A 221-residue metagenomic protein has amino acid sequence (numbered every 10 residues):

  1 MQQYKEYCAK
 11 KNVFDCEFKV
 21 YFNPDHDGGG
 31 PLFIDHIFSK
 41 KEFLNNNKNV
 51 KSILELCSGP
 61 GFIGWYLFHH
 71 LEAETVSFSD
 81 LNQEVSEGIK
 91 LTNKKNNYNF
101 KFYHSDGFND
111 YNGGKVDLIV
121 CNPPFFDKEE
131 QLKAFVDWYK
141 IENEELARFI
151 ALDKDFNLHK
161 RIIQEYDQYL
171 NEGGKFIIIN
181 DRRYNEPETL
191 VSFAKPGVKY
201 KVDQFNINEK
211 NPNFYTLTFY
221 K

Functional and structural regions predicted by a protein language model:
Q2-H70, P212-Y215: SAM-dependent Rossmann-like transferase core, predominantly class I methyltransferases with a strong bias toward
Y21-N23, Y103-S105, D110, D203-F205: Conserved beta-strand termini and adjacent loop/short-helix elements that scaffold enzyme active sites in alpha/beta
F22, D80, N180: Short glycine-centered, acidic/aromatic-flanked micro-motifs in structured strand/loop junctions that mark active-site
D35-N112, L118-C121, F126-E129: Conserved SAM/SAH cofactor-binding pocket of Class I
K90-L91, Q131-A134, I163, T189-V191: Short amphipathic alpha-helical segments
P123-L158: Mobile active-site "lid"/loop adjacent to the S-adenosyl-L-methionine
D155-P212: Conserved Class I SAM-dependent methyltransferase catalytic core
L217-K221: C-terminal lobe and adjacent flexible extensions of AdoMet/dcAdoMet transferase-like proteins
